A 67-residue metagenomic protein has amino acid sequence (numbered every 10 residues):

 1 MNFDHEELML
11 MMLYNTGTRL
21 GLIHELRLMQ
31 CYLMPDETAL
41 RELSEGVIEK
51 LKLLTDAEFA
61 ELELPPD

Functional and structural regions predicted by a protein language model:
M1-E25: N-terminal acidic leader/helix
R27, C31, D36-D67: Low-complexity intrinsically disordered segments
